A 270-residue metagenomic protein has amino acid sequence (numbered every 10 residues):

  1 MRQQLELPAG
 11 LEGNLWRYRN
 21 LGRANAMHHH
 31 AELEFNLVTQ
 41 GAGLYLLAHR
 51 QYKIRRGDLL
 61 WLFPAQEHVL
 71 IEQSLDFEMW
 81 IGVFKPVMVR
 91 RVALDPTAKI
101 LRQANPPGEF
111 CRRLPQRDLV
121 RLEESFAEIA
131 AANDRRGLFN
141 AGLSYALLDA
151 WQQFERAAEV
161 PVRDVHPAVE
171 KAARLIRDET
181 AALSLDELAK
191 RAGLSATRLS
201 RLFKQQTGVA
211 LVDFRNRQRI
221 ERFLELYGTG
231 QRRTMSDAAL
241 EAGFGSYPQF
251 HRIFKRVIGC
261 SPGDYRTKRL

Functional and structural regions predicted by a protein language model:
M1-D58: Generic protein-terminus/edge-of-domain signal
M1-W16, E67-A131, D149: A hydrophobic/aromatic-rich effector-binding and dimerization subdomain of bacterial HTH-type transcriptional regulators
G57, R198-F203, Q249-F250, F254: Short hydrophobic/aromatic patch on the recognition helix
L114-R174, R198: An amphipathic alpha-helical interaction segment
A173-D178, A182, D186, Q205-Y247 (+1 more regions): Terminal helix-turn-helix DNA-binding modules in bacterial transcription factors
K190, R201, Q205, L240-E241 (+1 more regions): Alpha-helical residues within the helix-turn-helix
